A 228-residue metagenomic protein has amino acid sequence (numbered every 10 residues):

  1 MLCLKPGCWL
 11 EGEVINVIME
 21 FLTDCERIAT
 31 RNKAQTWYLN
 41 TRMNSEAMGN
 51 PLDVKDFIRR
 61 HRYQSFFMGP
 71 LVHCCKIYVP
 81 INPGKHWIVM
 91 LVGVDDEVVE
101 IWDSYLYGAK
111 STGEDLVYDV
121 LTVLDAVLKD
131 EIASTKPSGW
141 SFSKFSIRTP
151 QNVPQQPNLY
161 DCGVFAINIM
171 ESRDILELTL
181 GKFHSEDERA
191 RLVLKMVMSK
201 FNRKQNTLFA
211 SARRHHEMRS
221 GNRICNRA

Functional and structural regions predicted by a protein language model:
M1-K129, Y160, A166, T207-A228: Cysteine protease catalytic domains with a Cys-His-Asp triad
K129-G221: C-terminal folded domains that constitute the principal catalytic or ligand-binding module of multi-domain proteins
